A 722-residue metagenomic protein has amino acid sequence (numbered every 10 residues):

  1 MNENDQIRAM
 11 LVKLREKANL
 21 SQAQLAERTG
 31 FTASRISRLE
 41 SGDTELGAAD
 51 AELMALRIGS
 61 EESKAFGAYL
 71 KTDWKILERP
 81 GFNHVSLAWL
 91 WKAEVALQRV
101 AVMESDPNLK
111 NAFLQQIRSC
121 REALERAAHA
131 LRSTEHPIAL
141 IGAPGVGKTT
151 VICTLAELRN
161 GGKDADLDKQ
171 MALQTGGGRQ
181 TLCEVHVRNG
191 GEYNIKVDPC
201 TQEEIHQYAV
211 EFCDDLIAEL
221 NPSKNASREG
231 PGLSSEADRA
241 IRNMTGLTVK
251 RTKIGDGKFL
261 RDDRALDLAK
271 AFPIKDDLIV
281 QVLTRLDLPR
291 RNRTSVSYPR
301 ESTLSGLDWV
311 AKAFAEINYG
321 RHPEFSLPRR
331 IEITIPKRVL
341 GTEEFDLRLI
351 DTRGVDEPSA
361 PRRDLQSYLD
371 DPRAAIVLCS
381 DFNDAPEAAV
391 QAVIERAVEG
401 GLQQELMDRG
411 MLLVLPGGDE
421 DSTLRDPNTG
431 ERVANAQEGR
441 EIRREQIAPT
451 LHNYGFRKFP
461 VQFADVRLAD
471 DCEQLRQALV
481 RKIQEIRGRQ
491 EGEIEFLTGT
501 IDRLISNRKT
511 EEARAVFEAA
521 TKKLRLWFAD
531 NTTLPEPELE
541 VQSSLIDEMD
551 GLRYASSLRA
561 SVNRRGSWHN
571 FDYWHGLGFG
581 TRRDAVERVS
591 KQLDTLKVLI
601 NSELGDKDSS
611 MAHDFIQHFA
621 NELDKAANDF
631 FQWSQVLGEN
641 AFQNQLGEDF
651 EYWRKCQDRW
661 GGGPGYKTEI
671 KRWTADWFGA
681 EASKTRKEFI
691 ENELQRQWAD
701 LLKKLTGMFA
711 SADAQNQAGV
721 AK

Functional and structural regions predicted by a protein language model:
M1-A33, R38-V185, N189-L378, F382-A389 (+2 more regions): Non-catalytic alpha-helical scaffolds
L131, I394-E395: Flexible, glycine/threonine-enriched loop-and-boundary segments that flank and lead into catalytic domains of large
E395-Q403: A short, gly/pro- and small-residue-rich
